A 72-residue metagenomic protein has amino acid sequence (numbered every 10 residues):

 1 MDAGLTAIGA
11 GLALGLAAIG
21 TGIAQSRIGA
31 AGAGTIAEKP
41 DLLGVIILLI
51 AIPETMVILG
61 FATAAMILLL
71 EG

Functional and structural regions predicted by a protein language model:
M1-G72: Hydrophobic, small-residue-rich transmembrane alpha-helices and their short perimembrane loops in multi-pass membrane
